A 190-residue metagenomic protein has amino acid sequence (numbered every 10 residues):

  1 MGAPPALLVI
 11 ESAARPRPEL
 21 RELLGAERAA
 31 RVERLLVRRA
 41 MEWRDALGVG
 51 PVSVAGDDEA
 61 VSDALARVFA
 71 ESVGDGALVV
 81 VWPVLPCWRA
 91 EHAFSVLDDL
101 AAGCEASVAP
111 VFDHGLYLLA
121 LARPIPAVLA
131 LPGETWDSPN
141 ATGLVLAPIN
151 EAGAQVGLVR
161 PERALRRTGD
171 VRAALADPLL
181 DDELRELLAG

Functional and structural regions predicted by a protein language model:
M1-L20: N-terminal nucleotide-binding beta1-loop-alpha1 segment
A3-P4, V49-G50, G74-A77, E105: Short coil/turn segments at beta-strand junctions that form active-site/ligand-binding loops
R21-A29: Short glycine-enriched, charge-decorated loop/helix-capping segments at active-site entrances that position
E33-V49: A short, N-terminal amphipathic alpha-helix
S53-V79, P86-W88, F94, S138 (+1 more regions): Short phosphate-binding loop-to-helix
R67, L85-L116: Conserved donor-nucleotide/metal-binding helix-loop-beta segment in metal-dependent transferases, i.e., the alpha-helix
A120-P148: Short, glycine-/small-residue-rich phosphate/pyrophosphate-handling segment
L144-G190: Conserved alpha/beta core of the MobA/IspD/sugar-nucleotide pyrophosphorylase nucleotidyltransferase superfamily
